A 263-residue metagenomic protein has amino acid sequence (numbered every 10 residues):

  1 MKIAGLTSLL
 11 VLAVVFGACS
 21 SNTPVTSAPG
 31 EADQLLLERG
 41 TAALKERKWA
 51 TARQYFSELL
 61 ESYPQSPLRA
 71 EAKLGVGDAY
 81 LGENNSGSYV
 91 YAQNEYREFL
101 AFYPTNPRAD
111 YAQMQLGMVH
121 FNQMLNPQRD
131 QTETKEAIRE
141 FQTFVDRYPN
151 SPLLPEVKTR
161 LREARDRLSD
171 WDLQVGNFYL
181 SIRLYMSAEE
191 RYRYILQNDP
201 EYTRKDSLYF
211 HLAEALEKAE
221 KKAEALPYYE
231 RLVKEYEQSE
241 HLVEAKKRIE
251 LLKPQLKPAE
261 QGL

Functional and structural regions predicted by a protein language model:
M1-C19: Sec-dependent bacterial lipoprotein signal peptides
A18-L263: Acidic, polar-rich low-complexity tracts and alpha-helical solenoid repeat scaffolds
